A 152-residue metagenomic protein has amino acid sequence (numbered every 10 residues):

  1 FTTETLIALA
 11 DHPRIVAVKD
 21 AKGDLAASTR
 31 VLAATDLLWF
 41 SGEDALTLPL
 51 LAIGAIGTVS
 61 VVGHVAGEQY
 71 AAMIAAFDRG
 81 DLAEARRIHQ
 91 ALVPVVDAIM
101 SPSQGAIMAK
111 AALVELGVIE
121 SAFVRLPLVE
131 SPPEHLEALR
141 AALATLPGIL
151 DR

Functional and structural regions predicted by a protein language model:
F1-V93, D97-S101: Catalytic alpha/beta core domains of metabolic enzymes, predominantly
L6-A8, L113, L150-R152: Active-site beta->alpha loop and helix N-cap motifs at the rims of alpha/beta catalytic domains
L51-G54, V95-L126: Conserved short secondary-structure transition element at the edge of the structured enzyme core that lines
E68-A71, I107, E137: Residues on a specific face of well-ordered alpha-helices
L82, R86, S103-M108, F123 (+1 more regions): Flexible, glycine/charged-enriched surface loops at secondary-structure junctions
H89-L92, A106, L136: Short amphipathic alpha-helical surface patches that serve as generic macromolecular interface elements
Q90-P94, V114, A144: Short amphipathic alpha-helical surface patches that mediate protein-protein
V118-R152: Flexible C-terminal active-site loop/helix
